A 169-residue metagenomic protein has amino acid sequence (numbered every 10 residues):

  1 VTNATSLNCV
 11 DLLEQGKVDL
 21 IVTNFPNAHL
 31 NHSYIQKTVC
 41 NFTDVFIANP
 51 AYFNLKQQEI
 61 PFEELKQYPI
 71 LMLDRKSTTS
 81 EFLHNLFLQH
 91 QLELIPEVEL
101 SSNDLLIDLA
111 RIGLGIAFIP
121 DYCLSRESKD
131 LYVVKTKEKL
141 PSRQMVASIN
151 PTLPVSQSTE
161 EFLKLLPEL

Functional and structural regions predicted by a protein language model:
V1-L30, E99-L100: Central regulatory/effector-binding core of bacterial HTH transcription factors
A4, K17, E63, S80-E93: Ligand-binding cleft/hinge of the Venus flytrap
L7-K17, Q89, D104-L114: Short helices/loops that flank or line small-molecule/ion binding pockets
N24-N31, N103-Y132: A ligand-binding cleft/hinge motif common to bilobed small-molecule-binding domains
Y34-I70: Flexible hinge/capping segments at coil-to-helix
I35-V45, D121, K129-Q144: Short beta-strand->loop
N54-L55, Y68-H90, V155-T159, L163: Secondary-structure junction motif
V133-L169: A late-sequence structural motif
